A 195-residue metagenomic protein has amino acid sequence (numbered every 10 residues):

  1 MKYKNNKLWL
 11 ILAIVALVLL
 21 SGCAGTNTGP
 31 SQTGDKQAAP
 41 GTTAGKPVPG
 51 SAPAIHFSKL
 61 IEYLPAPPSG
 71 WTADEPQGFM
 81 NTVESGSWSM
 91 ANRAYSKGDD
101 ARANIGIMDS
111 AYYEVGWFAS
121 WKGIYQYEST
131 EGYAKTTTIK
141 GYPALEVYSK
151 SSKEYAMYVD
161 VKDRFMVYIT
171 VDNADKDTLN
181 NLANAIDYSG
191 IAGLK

Functional and structural regions predicted by a protein language model:
M1-T43: Secretory targeting signatures
P30-G34, P76-T82, L194-K195: Short amphipathic alpha-helical segments with coiled-coil-like heptad repeat character
G34, P40-A44, Q126-K195: A short, solvent-exposed beta-edge/loop patch
G45-E154: Short, solvent-exposed recognition patches
